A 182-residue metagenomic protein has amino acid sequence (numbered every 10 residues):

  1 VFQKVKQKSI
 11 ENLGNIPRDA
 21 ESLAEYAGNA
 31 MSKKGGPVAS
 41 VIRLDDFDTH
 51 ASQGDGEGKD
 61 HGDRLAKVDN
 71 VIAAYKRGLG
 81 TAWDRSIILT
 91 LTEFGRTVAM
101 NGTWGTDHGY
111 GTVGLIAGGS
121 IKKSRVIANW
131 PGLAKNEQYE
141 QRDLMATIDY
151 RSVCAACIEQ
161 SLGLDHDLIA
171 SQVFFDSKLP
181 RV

Functional and structural regions predicted by a protein language model:
V1-V182: Ligand-binding pockets and gating/stacking loops
